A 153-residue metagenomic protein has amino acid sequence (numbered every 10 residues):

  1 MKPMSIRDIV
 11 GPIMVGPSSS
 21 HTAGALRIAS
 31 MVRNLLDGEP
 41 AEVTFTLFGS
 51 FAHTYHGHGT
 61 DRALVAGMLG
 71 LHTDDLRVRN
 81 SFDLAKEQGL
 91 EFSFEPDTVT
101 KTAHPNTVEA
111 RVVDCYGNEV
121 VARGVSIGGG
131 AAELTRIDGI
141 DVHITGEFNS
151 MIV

Functional and structural regions predicted by a protein language model:
K2, R33-L47, H72, V78-R79 (+2 more regions): Non-transmembrane, aqueous-exposed alpha-helical and coiled segments at domain scale
P3-I9: Short, Gly/Pro- and small/polar-rich lid/capping loops
V10-S18, T44-S50, G67, S150-V153: Short glycine-rich or small-residue beta-strand-to-loop segments that form or flank ligand, phosphate, metal/Fe-S
G11-M31: Conserved phosphate/anionic-ligand binding catalytic regions in large, soluble enzymes, centered on
V43-T44, F48-Q88: A structural-propensity feature for long, helix-poor, extended segments
L69-Y116: Contiguous domain-boundary segments centered on the initiation and propagation of an alpha-helix
F94, A122-V153: A conserved regulatory-domain signal marking ACT and ACT-like small-molecule sensing domains and adjacent regulatory
G117-V121: Short, mixed charged/polar active-site loops that provide acid/base catalysis or chelate metal/phosphate cofactors
